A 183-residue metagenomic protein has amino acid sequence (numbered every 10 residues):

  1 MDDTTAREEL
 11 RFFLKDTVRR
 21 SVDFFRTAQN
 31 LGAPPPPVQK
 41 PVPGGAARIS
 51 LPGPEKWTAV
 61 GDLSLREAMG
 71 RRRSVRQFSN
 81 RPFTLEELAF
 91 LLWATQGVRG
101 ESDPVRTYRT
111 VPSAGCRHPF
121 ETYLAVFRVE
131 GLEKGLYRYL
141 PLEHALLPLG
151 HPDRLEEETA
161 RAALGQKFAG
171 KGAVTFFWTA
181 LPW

Functional and structural regions predicted by a protein language model:
M1-T175, L181-W183: N-terminal accessory segments that position/regulate proteins before the catalytic core
